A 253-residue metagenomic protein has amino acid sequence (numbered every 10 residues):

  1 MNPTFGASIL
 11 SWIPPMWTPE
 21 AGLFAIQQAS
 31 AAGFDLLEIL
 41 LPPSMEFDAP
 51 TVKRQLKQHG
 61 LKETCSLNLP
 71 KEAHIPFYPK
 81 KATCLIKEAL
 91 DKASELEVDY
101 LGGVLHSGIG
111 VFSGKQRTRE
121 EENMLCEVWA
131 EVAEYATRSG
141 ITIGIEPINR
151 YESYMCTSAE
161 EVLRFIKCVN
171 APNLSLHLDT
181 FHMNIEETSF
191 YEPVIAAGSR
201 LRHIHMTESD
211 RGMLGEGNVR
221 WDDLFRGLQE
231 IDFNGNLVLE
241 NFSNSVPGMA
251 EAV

Functional and structural regions predicted by a protein language model:
M1-S30, E97-V98, C156-L178, H182-V253: Histidine-acidic metal/acid-base catalytic patches
M1-V98, A171: N-terminal pre-domain/capping segments
S11-I13, L41-M45, L69-E72, L105-I109 (+4 more regions): Active-site-proximal loop/turn and secondary-structure-junction residues that shape catalytic pockets, frequently
P19, Q58, F77-S175: Active-site acidic/histidine proton-transfer and metal-coordination neighborhood in alpha/beta enzyme cores
E38, C65, G102, G144 (+2 more regions): Conserved beta-strand positions in the central sheet of alpha/beta enzyme cores
E46-H59, L85-E97, C126-E134, Y191-A196 (+1 more regions): Short amphipathic alpha-helices and their capping/turn segments at secondary-structure boundaries
K62, T142, N234: Conserved H-loop
K71-F77, I109-Q116, Y151-E152, I185-E186 (+2 more regions): A short acidic, helix-capping loop that chelates divalent metal ions and anchors anionic groups
